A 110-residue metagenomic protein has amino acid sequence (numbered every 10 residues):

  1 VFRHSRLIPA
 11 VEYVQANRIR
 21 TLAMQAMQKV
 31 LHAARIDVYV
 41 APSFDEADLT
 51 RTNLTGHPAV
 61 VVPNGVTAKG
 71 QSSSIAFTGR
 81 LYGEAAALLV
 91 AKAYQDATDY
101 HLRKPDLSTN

Functional and structural regions predicted by a protein language model:
V1-N110: Glycine-rich, small-residue loops and helix-cap segments that act as flexible hinges at active-site edges
